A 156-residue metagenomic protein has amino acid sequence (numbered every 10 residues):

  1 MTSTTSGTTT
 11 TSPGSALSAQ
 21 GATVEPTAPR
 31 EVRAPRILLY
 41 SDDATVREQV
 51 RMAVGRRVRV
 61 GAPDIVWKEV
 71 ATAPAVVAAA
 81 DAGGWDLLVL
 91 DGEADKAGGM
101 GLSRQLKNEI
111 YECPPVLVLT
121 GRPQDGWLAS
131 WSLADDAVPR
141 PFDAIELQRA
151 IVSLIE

Functional and structural regions predicted by a protein language model:
A34-G55, L88: Conserved acidic segment of CheY-like receiver
Q49, F142-I151: C-terminal output helix
G61-A71: Short hydrophobic/Thr-rich beta-strand motif most characteristic of the beta2 strand and flanking loop of CheY-like
E69-L87: Acidic, metal-coordinating helix/loop segments flanking the phosphotransfer/catalytic sites of two-component signaling
D86, I110-P115: His-Asp phosphorelay/catalytic-motif detector in bacterial-type signaling
D86-K107: Conserved phosphotransfer microenvironments
L117-L119: Hydrophobic/aromatic residues positioned on beta-strands within the core alpha/beta folds
G121-V138: Alpha4 helix (beta4-alpha4-beta5 surface) of REC/receiver domains from two-component response regulators
